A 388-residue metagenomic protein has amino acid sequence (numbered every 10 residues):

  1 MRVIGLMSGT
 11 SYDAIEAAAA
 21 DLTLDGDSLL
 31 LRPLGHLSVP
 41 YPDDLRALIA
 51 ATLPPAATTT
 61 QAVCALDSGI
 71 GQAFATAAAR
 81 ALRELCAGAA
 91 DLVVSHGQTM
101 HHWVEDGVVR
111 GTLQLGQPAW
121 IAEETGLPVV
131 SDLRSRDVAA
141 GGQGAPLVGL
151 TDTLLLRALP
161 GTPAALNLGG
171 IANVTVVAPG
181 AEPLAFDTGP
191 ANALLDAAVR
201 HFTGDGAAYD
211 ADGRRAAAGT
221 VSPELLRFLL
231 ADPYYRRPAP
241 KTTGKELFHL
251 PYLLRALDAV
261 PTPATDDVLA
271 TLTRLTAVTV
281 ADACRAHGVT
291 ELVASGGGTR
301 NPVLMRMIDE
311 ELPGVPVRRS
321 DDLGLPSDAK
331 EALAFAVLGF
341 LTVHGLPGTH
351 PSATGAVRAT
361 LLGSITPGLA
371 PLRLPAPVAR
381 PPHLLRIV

Functional and structural regions predicted by a protein language model:
M1-L34, P163-A178: Gly/Thr-rich phosphate-binding beta-strand-loop-beta motif of the actin/hexokinase/Hsp70
R2-V3, V104-T112, A119, E123 (+1 more regions): Phosphate-binding/catalytic loop of phosphoryl-transfer enzymes
S8, D13-L24, A178, A197 (+1 more regions): Catalytic phosphate/nucleotide-handling subdomain of diverse soluble enzymes
A14-P33, S38-Y41, L184-A277, A281 (+4 more regions): Conserved ATP-utilizing enzyme core subdomain
T52-L66, A207-R214: Short glycine/proline- and acidic residue-enriched helix-loop micro-motifs that form flexible lids or anion-recognition
A56-G116: Short beta-strand-loop/turn "lid" adjacent to the catalytic site in phosphate-handling enzymes
A75-R83, D152-R157, D258, R274-R285 (+1 more regions): Generic structural signal for well-ordered alpha-helical scaffold segments
A90-D91, P163, T290: Conserved acidic residues
